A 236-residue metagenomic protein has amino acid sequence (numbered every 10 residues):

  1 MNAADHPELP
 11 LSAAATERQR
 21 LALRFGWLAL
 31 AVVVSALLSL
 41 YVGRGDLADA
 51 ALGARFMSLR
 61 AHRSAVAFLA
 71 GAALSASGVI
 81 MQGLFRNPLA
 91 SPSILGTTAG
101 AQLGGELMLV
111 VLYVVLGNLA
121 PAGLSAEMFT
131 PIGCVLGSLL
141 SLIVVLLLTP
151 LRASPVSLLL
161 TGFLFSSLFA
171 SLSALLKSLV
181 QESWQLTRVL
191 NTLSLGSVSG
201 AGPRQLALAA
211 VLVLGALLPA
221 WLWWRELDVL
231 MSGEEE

Functional and structural regions predicted by a protein language model:
N2-E236: Alpha-helical transmembrane segments in inner-membrane proteins
